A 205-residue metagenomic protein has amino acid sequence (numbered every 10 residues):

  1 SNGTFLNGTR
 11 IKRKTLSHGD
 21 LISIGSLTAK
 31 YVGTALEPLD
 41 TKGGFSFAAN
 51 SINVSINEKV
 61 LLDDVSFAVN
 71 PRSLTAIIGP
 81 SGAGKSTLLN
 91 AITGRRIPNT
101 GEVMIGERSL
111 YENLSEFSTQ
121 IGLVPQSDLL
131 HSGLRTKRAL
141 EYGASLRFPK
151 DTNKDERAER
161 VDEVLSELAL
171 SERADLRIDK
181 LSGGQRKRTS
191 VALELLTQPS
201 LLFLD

Functional and structural regions predicted by a protein language model:
F5-N57: C-terminal boundary/linker segments immediately following FHA domains
F47, L62-D64, S118: Conserved structural motif at the start of ABC-family nucleotide-binding domains
I78-S81: The feature captures the beta-strand-to-loop junction immediately N-terminal to the Walker
T93: Helix-to-loop junction immediately C-terminal to a conserved catalytic motif
G101-S109, F117: Conserved ABC transporter NBD signature motif
S132-P149: Q-loop/switch helix immediately C-terminal to the Walker
E141, S145, E156-R173: Conserved ABC ATPase "signature" region
E194-L195: ABC ATPase C-loop
